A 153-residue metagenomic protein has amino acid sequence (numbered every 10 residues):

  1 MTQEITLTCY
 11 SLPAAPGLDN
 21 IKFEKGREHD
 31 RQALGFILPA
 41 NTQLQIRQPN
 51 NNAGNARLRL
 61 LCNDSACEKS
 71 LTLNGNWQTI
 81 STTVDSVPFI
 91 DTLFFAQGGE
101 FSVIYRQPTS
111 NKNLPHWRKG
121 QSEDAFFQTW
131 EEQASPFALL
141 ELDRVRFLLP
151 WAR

Functional and structural regions predicted by a protein language model:
M1-K119: Beta-strand-enriched, solvent-exposed domains that form extended recognition/catalytic surfaces
T92-R153: Fold-level signature of zinc-dependent metallopeptidase catalytic domains
